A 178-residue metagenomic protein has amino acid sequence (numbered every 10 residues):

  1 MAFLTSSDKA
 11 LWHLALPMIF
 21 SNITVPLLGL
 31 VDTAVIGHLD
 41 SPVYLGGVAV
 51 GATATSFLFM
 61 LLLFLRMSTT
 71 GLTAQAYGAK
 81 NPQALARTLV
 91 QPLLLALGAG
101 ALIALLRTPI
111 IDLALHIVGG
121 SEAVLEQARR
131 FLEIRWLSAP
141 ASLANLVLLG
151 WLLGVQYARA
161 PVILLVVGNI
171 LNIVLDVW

Functional and structural regions predicted by a protein language model:
M1-A15, T73-P140, V174, W178: Short alpha-helical transmembrane segments in multi-pass integral membrane proteins
D8-L27, V31, A54-L61, L137 (+1 more regions): Residue-level signal for short hydrophobic patches within transmembrane helices of multi-pass membrane transporters
H13, I36-S56, E122-R130: Interfacial/gating helices of multi-pass transporter permease domains
A15-M18, N22, A49-A52, A96 (+4 more regions): Residue-level recognition of transmembrane alpha-helices in multi-pass small-molecule transporters/permeases
F20, D32-I36, V48, T73 (+8 more regions): Hydrophobic/aromatic residues within transmembrane alpha-helices of membrane transport systems, especially the TMDs
L27-G46, L115-E122, W178: Helix-terminus/linker motif at the lipid-water interface of multi-pass membrane proteins
L45-L105, S142-P161: Small-residue-rich hydrophobic transmembrane alpha-helices
R159, N169-W178: Membrane-interface helix-loop junctions in multi-pass transport and translocation proteins
